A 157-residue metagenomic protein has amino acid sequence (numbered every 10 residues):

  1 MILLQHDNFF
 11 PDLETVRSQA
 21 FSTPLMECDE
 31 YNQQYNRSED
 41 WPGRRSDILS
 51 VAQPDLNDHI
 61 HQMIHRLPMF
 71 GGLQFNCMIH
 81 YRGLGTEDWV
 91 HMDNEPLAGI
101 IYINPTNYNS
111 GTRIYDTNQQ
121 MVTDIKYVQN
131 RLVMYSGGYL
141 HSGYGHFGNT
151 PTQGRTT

Functional and structural regions predicted by a protein language model:
M1-D88: Non-heme Fe(II)/2-oxoglutarate
L73-N76, H80-T157: Catalytic core of non-heme Fe(II) oxygenases with the double-stranded beta-helix
